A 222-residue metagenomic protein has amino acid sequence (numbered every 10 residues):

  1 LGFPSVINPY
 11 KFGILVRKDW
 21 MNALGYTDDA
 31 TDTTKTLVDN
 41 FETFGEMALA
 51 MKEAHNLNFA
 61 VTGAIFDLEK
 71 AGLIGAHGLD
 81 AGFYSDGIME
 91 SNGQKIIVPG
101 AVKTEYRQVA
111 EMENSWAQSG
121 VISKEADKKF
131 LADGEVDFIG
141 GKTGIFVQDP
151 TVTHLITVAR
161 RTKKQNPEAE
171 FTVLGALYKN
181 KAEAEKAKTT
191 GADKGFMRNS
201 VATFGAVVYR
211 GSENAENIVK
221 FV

Functional and structural regions predicted by a protein language model:
L1-V222: Extracytoplasmic/secretory soluble proteins
